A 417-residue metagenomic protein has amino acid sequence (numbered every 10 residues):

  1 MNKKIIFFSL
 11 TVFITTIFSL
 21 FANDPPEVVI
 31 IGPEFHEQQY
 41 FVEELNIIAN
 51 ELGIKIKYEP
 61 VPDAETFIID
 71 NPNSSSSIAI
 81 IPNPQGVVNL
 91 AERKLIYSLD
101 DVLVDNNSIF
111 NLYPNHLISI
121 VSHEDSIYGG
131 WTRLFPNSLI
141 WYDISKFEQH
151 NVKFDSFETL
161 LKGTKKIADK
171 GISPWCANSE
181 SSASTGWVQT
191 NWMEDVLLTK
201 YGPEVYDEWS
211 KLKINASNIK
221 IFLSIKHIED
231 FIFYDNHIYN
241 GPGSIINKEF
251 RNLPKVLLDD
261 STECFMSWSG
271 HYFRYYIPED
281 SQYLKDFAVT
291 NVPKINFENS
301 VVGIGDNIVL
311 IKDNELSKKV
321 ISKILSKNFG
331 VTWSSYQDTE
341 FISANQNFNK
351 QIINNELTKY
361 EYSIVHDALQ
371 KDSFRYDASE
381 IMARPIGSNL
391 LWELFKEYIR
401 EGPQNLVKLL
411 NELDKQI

Functional and structural regions predicted by a protein language model:
N2-K4, F18-V88, R93, Q404 (+2 more regions): Conserved N-terminal structural module of periplasmic/extracytoplasmic solute-binding proteins
E59-I69, T159-L160, N240-L257: Short helix-initiation/N-cap motifs at beta->coil->alpha
N83-S138, Y142: Hinge/lid segment of periplasmic solute-binding proteins
D100-L112, S179, L198-S224, E279-D280 (+1 more regions): Short, solvent-exposed loop/beta-turn-alpha elements that line the ligand-binding surface or hinge of extracytoplasmic
Y128-T132, L161-K213: Extracytoplasmic/periplasmic solute-binding protein
D207-N247: Glycine-centered hinge/linker elements that transmit conformational signals in sensory and ligand-binding systems
E279-A344: Extracytoplasmic/periplasmic substrate-recognition and gating elements
V302, S334-N347, E356-I417: C-terminal capping/gating helix-and-loop segments adjacent to ligand/active sites or protein-protein/ligand interfaces
